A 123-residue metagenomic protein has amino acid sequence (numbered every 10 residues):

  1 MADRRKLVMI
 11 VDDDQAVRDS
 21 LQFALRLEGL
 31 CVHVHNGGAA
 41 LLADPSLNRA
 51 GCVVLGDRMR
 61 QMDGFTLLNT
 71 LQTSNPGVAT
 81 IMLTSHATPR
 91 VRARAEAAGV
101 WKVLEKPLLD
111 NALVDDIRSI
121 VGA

Functional and structural regions predicted by a protein language model:
M1-M9, Q15-A16, Q22, T73 (+2 more regions): Non-catalytic signal-transmission and effector/linker regions of two-component phosphorelay proteins
Q15-H33: Two-component/phosphorelay signaling modules centered on CheY-like receiver
R18, R60-Q61: The feature encodes the CheY-like receiver
V34-C52: Acidic, metal-coordinating helix/loop segments flanking the phosphotransfer/catalytic sites of two-component signaling
G56-D57, T84: Active-site residues of response regulator receiver
K106: A Lys-centered signature of the CheY-like receiver
